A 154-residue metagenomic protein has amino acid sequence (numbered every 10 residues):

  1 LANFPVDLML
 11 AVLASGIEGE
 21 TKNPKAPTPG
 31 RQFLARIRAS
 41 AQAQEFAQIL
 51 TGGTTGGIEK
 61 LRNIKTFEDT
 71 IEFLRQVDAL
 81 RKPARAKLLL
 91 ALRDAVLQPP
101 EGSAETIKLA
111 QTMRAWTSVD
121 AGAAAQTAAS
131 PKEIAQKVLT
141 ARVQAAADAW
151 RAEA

Functional and structural regions predicted by a protein language model:
L1-A154: C-terminal subdomains that position terminal phosphate/3'-OH groups for nucleotidyl transfer/ligation, primarily on
